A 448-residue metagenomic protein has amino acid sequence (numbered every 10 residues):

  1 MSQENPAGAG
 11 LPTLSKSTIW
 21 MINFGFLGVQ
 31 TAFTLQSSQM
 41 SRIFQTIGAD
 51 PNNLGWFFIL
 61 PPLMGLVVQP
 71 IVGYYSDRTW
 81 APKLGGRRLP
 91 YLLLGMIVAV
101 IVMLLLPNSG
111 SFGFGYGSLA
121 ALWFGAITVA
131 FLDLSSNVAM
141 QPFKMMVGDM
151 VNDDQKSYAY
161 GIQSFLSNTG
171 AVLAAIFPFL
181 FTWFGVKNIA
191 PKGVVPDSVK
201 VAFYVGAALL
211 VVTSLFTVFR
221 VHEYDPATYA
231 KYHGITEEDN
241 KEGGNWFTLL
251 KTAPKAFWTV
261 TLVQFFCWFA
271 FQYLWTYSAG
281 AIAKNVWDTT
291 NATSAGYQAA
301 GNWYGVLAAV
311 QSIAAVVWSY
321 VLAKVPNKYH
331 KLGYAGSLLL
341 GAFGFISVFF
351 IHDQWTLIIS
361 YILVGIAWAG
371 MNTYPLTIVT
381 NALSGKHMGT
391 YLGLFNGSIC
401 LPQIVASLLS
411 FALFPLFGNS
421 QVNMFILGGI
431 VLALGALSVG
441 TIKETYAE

Functional and structural regions predicted by a protein language model:
M1-K16, G110, G115-A130, V138-A139 (+4 more regions): Intracellular loop-helix junctions on the cytosolic face of multi-pass helical membrane proteins
N5-M64, T259, V263, C267-N291: Helix-loop boundary and gating motifs at the non-cytosolic
P51-N52, D153-Q163, G301, L383-F395: Loop-to-transmembrane helix entry/capping segments in MFS-fold secondary transporters and related SLC/MFSD carriers
V67-L84, V317-H330, F414: Helix-to-loop junctions at the C-terminal end of transmembrane segments in multipass secondary transporters
L92-S118, L340-H352: C-terminal ends and interior cores of transmembrane alpha-helices in multi-pass membrane transporters/permeases
V138-V151, G370-S384: Intracellular juxtamembrane helix-capping segments at the cytosolic ends of symmetry-related transmembrane helices
K331-Y374: C-terminal transmembrane helical hairpin of 12-TM major facilitator-type secondary transporters
G385-F417: A late C-terminal transmembrane helix in Major Facilitator Superfamily
